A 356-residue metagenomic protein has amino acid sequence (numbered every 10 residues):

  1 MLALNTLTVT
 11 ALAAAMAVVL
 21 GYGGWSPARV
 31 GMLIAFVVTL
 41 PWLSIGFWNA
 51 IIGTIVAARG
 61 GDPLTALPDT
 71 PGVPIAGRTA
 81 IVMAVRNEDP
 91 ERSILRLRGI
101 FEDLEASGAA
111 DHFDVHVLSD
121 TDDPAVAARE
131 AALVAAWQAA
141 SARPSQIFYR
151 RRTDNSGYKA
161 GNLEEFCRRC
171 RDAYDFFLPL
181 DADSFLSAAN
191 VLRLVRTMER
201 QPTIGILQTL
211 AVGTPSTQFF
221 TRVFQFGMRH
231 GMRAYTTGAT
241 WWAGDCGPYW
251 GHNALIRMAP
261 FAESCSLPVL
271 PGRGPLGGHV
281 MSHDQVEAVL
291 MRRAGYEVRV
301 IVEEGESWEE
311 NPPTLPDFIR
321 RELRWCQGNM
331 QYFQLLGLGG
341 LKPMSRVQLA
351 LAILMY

Functional and structural regions predicted by a protein language model:
M1-V73, S345-Y356: N-terminal membrane-anchoring/stem segments of glycan-assembly enzymes
W48-L341: Internal catalytic domains of large membrane-associated glycosyltransferases
